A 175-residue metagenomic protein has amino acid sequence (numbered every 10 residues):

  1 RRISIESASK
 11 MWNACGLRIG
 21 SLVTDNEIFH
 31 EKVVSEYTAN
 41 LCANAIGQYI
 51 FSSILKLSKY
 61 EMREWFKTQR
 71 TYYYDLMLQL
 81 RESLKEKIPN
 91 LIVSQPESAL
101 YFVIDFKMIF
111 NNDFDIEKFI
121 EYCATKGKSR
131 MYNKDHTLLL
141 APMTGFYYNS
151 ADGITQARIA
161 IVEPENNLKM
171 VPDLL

Functional and structural regions predicted by a protein language model:
R1-L175: PLP-dependent class I/II
